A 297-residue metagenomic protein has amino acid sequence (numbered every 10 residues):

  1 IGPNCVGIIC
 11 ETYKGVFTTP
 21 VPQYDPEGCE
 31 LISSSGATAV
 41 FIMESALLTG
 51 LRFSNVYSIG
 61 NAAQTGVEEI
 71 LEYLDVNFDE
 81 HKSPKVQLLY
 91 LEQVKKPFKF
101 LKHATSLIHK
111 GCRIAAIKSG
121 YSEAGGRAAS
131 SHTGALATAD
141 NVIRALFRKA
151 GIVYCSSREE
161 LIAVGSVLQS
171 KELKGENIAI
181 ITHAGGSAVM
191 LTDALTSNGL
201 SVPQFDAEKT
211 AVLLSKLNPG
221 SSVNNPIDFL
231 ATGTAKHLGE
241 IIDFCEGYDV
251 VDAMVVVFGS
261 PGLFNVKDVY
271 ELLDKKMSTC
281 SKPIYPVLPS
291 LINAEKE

Functional and structural regions predicted by a protein language model:
I1-E297: Catalytic-core regions of core metabolic enzymes, especially those transforming organic acids/acyl-group intermediates
